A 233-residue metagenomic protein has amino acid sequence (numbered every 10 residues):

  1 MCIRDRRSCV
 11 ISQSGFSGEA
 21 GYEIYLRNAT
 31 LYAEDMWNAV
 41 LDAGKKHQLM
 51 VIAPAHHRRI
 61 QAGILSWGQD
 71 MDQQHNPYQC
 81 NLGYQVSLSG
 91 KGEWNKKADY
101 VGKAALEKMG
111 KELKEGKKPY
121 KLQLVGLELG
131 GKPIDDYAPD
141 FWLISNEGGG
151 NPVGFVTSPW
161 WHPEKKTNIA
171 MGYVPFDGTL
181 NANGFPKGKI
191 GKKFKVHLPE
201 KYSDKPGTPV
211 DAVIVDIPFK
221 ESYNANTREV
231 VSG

Functional and structural regions predicted by a protein language model:
R4-G233: Conserved, structured C-terminal
